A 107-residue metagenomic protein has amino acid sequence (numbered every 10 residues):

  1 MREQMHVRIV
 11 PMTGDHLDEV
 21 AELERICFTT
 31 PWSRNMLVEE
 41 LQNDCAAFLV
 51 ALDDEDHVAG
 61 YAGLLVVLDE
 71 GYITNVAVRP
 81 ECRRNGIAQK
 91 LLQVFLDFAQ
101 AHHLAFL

Functional and structural regions predicted by a protein language model:
R2-E3, P11-R83, Q89-L104: Acetyl-CoA-dependent GNAT
